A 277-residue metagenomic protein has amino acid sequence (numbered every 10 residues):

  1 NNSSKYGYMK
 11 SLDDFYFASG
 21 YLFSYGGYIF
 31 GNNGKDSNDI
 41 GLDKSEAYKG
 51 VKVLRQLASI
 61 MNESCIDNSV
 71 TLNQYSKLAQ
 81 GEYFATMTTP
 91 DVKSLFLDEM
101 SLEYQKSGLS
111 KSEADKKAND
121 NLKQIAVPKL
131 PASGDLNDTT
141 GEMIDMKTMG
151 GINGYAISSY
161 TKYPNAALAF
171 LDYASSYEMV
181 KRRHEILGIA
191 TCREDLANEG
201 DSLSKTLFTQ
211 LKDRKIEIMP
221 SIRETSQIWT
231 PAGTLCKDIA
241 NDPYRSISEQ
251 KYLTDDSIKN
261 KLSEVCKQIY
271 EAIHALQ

Functional and structural regions predicted by a protein language model:
N1-I40, E46, Y83-F84: Extracytoplasmic/periplasmic solute-binding protein
F17, F23, D36, E113-Y155: Periplasmic-binding protein-like
K35-N68, E113, K117-A118, K123 (+1 more regions): Glycine-centered hinge/linker elements that transmit conformational signals in sensory and ligand-binding systems
C65-A79: Short helix-initiation/N-cap motifs at beta->coil->alpha
T71, M87-K93, V127-P128, G151: Beta->alpha turn/N-cap motifs
F84-T89, L95-F96, Y104-S107, K123: Paired acidic/hydrophobic, glycine-rich loop segments that form the ligand-binding mouth/hinge of periplasmic-binding
S94, M100-S112, L130, T148-Q227: Mature extracytoplasmic/periplasmic domains
E194, K212-Q277: Conserved C-terminal helix/tail region of periplasmic/extracytoplasmic solute-binding proteins
